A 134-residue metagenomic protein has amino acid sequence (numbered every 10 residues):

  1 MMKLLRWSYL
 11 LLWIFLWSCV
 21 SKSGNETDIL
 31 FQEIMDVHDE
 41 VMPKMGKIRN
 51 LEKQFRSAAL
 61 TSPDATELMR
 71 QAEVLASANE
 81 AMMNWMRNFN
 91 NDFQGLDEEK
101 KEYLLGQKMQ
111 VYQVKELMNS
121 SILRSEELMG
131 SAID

Functional and structural regions predicted by a protein language model:
M1-S8: Bacterial N-terminal signal peptides that target proteins for export
F15-S18: C-terminal motif of bacterial Sec signal peptides marking the signal peptidase cleavage site
V20-S23: Bacterial signal peptide processing site
E26-F89, F93, K100-S121, S125-M129: Alpha-helical segments in soluble extracytoplasmic regions
S131-D134: Short acidic DE-rich linear segments
